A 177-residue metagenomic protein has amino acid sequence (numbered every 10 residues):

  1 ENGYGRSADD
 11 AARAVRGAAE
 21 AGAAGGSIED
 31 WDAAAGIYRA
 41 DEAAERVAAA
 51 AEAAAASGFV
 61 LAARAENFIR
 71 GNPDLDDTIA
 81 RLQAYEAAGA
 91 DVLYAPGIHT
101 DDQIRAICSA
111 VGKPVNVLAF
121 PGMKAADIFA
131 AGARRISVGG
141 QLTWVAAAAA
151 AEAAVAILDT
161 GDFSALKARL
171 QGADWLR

Functional and structural regions predicted by a protein language model:
G3-V138, W144-E152: Alpha/beta enzyme core
G140-R177: Extended, intrinsically disordered, low-complexity segments
